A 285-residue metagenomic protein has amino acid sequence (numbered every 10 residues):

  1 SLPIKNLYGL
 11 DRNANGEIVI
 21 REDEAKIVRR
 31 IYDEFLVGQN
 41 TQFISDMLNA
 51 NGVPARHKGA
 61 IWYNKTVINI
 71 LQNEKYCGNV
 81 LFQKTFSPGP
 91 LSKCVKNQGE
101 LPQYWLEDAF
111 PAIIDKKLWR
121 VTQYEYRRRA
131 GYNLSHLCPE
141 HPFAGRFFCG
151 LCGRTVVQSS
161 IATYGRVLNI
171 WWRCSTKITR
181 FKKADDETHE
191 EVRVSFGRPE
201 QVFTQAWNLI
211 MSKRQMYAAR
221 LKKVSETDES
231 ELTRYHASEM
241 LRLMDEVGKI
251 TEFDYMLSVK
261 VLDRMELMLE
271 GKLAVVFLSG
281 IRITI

Functional and structural regions predicted by a protein language model:
S1-L241, F253, R264-I285: Conserved catalytic breakage-reunion loop centered on the nucleophilic residue
